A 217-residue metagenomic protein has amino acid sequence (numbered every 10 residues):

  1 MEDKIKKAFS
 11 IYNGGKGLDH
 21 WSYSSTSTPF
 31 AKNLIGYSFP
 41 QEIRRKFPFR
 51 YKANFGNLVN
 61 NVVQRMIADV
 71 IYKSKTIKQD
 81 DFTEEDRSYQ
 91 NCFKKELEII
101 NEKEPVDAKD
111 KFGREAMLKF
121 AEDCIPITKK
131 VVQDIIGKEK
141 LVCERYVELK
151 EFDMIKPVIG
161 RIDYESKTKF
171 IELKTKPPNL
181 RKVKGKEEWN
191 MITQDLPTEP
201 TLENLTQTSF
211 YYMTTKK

Functional and structural regions predicted by a protein language model:
M1-R161: Metal-dependent nuclease catalytic cores that hydrolyze phosphodiester bonds in DNA/RNA, characterized by
E144-K217: Mg2+/Mn2+-dependent nuclease catalytic core
